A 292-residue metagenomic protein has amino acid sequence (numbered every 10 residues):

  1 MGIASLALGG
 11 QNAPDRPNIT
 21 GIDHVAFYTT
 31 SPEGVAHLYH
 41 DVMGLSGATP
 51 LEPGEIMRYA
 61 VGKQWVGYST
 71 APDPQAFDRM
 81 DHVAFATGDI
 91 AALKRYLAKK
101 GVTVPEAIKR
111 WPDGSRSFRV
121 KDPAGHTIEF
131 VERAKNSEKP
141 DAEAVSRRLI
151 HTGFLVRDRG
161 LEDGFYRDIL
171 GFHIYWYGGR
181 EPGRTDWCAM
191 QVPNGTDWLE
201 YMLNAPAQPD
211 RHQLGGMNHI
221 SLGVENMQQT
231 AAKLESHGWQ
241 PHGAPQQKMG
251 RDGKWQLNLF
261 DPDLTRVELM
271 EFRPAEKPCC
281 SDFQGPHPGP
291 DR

Functional and structural regions predicted by a protein language model:
M1-R16, A98-R148, G153-F154, W176-P182 (+3 more regions): Vicinal oxygen chelate
P17, A26-V66, K99, W111-R119 (+3 more regions): Core segments of cupin and vicinal oxygen chelate
T20-T30, M57-A60, P72-L97, R116-K121 (+5 more regions): Vicinal oxygen chelate
D23, S46, D81, P105 (+4 more regions): A short, local hydrophobic-aromatic micro-motif
V61-G62, A71, P193, N204 (+1 more regions): Small disulfide-bonded, cysteine-rich extracellular recognition modules and tandem repeats
S69-A71, F130-V131, Y201-A207, M270: Amphipathic N-proximal alpha-helical interface segments
D73-F77, N136-K139, A207-D210, A275-P278: A short local loop/turn or secondary-structure capping micro-motif enriched for an aromatic residue
